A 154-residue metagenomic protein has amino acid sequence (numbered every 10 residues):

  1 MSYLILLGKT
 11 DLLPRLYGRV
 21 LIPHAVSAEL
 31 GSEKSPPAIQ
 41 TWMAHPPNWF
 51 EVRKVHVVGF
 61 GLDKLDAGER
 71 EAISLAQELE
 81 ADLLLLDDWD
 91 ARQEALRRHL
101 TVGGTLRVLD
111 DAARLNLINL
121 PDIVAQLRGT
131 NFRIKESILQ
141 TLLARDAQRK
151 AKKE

Functional and structural regions predicted by a protein language model:
M1-L83, W89-L100, D122, Q126 (+1 more regions): Active-site-proximal, substrate-binding regions of enzyme catalytic domains and RNA-binding/basic surfaces
W89, L96-R97, T105-L115, L120-N131: Internal alpha/beta core interface subdomains
